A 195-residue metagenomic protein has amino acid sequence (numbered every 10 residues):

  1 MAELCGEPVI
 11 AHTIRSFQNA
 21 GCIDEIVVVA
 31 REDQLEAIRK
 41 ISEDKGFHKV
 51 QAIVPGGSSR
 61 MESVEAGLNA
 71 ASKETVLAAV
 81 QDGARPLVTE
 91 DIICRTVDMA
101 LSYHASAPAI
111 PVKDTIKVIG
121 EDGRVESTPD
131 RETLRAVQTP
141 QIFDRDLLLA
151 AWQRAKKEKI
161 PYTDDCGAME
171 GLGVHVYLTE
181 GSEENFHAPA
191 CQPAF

Functional and structural regions predicted by a protein language model:
M1-L35: N-terminal glycine-rich phosphate-binding loop and ensuing alpha1 helix
A2-L4, V118-G120, T179, H187-P189: Short beta-strand-to-turn element immediately C-terminal to the catalytic PLP-Schiff-base lysine in fold type I
A20-C22, E43-V50, K73: Short helix-capping segments at alpha-helix termini
D24-I26, H104-A105, H175: Residues at the starts of beta-strands that form the adenosine-phosphate
E36-I41: Acidic helix N-cap motif at the loop->helix transition within catalytic regions of sugar-transfer enzymes
A52, S59-E121, Q138: Conserved beta-loop-beta/alpha segment of the NTase-like Rossmann-fold superfamily that binds/positions NTPs
K117-F143: Short, flexible, basic/aromatic active-site loop/helix in glycosyltransferases
R135-F195: Conserved alpha/beta core of the MobA/IspD/sugar-nucleotide pyrophosphorylase nucleotidyltransferase superfamily
